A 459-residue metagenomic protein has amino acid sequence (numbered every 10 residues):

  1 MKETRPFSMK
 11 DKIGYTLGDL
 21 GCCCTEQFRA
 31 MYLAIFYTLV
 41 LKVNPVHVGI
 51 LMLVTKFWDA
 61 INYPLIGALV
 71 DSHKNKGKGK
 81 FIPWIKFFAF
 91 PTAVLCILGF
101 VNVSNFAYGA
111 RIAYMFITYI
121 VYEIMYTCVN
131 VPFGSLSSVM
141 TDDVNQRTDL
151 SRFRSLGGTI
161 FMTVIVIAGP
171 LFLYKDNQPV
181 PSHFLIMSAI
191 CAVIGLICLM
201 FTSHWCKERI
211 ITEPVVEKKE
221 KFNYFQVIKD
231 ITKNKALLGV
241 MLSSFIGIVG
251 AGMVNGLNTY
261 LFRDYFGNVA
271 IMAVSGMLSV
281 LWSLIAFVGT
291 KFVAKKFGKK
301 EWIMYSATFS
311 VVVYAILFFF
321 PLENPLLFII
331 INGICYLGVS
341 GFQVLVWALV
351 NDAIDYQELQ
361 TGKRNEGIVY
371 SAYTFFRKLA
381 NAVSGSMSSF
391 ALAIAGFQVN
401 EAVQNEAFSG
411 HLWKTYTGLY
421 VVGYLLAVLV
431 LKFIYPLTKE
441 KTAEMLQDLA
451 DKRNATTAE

Functional and structural regions predicted by a protein language model:
K2-E459: Membrane-embedded alpha-helical bundles of multi-pass transporters/translocases, especially carrier/permease families
